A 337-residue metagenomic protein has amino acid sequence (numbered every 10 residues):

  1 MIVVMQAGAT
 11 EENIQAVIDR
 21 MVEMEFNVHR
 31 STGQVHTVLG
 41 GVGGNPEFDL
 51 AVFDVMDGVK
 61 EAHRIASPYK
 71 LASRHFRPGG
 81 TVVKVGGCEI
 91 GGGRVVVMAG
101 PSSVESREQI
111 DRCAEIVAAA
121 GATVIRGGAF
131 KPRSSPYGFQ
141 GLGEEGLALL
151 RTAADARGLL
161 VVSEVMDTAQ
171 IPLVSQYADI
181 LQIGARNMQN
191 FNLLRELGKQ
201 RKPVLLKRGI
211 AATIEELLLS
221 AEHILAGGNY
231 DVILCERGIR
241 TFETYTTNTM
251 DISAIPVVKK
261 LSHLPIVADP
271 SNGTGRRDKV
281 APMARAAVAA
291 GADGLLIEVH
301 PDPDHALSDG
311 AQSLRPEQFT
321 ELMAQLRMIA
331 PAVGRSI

Functional and structural regions predicted by a protein language model:
M1-V97: Non-catalytic terminal accessory/regulatory regions of metabolic enzymes
Q6-G8, R94-R112, S135-G141, L160-E164 (+3 more regions): Active-site mouth loops of central-metabolism enzymes
V85, L225-A287: Active-site/ligand-binding-proximal alpha/beta "capping" segment
V95-P101, T123-G127, V161-S163, D179-I183 (+4 more regions): Hydrophobic faces of well-ordered beta-strands that scaffold small-molecule active sites in alpha/beta enzyme cores
G121, L173-Q182, G198-V204, L225-D231 (+2 more regions): Glycine-enriched alpha-helix->loop->beta-strand junction motifs that scaffold or abut catalytic
R126-E144, H300-S313: Glycine-rich, proline-tolerant flexible connector loops at the mouths of alpha/beta enzymes
A129-S135, N187-S253: Conserved anion-binding
F139-S163, E196-P203, I252-V267, Q312-R335: Alpha-helix-loop-beta-strand connector modules within alpha/beta enzyme cores
